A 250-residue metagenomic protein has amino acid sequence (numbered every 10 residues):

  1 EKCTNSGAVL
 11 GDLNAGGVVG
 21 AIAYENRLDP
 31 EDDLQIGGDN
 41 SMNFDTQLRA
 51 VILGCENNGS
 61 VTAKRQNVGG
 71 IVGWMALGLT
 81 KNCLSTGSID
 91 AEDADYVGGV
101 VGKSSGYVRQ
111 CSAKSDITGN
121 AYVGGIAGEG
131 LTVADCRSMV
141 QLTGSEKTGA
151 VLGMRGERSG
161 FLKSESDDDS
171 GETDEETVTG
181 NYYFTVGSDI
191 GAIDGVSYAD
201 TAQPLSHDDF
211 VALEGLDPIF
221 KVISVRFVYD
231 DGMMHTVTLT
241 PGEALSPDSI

Functional and structural regions predicted by a protein language model:
E1-V222: Surface-exposed loop/turn motifs in large extracellular/passenger domains
V228-I250: Extracellular modular ligand-binding repeats in secreted and cell-surface proteins
